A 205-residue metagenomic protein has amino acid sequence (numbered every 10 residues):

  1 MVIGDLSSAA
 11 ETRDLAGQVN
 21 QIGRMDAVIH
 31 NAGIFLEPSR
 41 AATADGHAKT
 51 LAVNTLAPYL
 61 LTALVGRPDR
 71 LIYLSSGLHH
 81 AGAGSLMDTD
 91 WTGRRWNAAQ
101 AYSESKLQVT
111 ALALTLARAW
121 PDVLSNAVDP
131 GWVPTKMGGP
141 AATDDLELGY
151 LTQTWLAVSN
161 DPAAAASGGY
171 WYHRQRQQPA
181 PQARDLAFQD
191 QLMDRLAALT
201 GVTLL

Functional and structural regions predicted by a protein language model:
M1-A10: Rossmann-fold cofactor-recognition segment
A9-A16, G138: A conserved hydrophobic alpha-helix of the Rossmann-fold in NAD(P)-dependent oxidoreductases
G17, T43-A52: Active-site Tyr-X3-Lys motif and surrounding loop/helix of classical short-chain dehydrogenase/reductase
V19-R24: Glycine-rich phosphate-binding loop signature in dinucleotide/nucleotide-binding domains
V28-I29: Conserved hydrophobic beta-strands of the Rossmann-like cofactor-binding core in SDR/related NAD(P)H-dependent
G33-I34, P38-S39, A48, R67-D122 (+1 more regions): Catalytic loop of short-chain dehydrogenase/reductase
T55-L56: Ankyrin-repeat alpha-helix packing hotspot
A127, T143-D190, D194, A198 (+1 more regions): C-terminal helical subdomain
